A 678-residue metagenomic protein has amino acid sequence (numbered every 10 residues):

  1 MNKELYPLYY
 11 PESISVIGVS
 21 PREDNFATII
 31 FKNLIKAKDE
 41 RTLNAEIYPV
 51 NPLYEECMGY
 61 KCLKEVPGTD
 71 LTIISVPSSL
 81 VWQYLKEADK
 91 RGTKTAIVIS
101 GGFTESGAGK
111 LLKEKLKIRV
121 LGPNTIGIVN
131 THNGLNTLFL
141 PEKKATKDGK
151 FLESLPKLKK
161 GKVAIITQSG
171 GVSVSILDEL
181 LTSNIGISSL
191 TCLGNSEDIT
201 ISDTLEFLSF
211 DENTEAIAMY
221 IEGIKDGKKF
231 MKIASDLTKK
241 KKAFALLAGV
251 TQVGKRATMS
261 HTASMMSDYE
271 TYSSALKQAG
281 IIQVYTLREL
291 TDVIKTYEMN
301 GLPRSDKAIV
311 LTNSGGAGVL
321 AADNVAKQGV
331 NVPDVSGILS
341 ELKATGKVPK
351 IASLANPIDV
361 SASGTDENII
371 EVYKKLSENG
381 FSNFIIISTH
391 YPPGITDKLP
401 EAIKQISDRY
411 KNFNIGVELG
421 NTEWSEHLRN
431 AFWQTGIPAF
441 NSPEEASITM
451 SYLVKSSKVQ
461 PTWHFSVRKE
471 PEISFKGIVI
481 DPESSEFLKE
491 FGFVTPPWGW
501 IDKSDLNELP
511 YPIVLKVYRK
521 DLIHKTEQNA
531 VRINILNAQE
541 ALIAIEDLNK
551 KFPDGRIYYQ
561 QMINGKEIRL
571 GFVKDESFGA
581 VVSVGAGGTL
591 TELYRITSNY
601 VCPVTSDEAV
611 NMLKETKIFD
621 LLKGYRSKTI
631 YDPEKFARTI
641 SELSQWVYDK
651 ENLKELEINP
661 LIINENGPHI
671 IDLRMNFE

Functional and structural regions predicted by a protein language model:
M1-N44, K566: Hydrophobic, well-ordered beta-alpha structural blocks that scaffold small-molecule cofactor pockets
G101-K117: Rossmann-fold NAD(P)-binding glycine/threonine-rich loop
F151-F210, K255, R304-N383, I387-H390: Short glycine-cluster motifs
T214-A216, S484-W500, P510-L515, E527-R569 (+2 more regions): Conserved ATP-binding module of the ATP-grasp superfamily
D226-K229, I233-H261, N441-H464, I670-I671 (+1 more regions): Terminal amphipathic helices with adjacent charged low-complexity linkers/tails
S267, Q283, D397, E401 (+4 more regions): ATP-dependent carboxylate activation and anion-phosphoryl transfer catalytic cores that bind Mg-ATP to form
G280-L287, N441, R468, E472-Y518 (+1 more regions): A conserved helix-loop-beta module that forms one wall/lid of the active-site cleft in ATP-utilizing catalytic domains
L302-N324, W500-Y518, L536-V604, I662 (+1 more regions): Phosphate-binding site of ATP-dependent enzymes
